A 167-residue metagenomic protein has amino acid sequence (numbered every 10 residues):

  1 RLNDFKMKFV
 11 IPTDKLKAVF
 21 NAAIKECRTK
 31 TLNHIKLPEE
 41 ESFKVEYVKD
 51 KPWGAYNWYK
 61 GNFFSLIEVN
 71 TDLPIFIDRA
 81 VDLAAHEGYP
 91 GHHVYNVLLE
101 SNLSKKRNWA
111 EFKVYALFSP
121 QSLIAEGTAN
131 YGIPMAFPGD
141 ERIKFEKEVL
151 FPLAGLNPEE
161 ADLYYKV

Functional and structural regions predicted by a protein language model:
R1-V167: N-terminal maturation segment of proteins
